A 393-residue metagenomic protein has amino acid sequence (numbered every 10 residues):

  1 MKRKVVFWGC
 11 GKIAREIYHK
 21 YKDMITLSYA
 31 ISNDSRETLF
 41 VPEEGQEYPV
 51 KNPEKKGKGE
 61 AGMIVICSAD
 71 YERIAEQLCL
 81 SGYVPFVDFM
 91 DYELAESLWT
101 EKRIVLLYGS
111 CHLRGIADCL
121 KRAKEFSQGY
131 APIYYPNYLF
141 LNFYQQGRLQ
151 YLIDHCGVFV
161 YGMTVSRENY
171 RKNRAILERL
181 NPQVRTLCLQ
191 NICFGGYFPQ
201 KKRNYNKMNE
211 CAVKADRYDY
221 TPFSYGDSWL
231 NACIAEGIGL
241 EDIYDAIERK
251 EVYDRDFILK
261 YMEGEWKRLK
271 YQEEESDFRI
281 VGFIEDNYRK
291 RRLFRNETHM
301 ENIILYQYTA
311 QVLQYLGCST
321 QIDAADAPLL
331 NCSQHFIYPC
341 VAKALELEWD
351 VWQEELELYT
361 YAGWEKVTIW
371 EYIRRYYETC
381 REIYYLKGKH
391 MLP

Functional and structural regions predicted by a protein language model:
M1-K4, E60, W99-I104: A short, charged/proline- and glycine-enriched loop that marks the coil->beta-strand transition at the N-terminal
K2-Y21, L107-G109: Glycine-rich adenosine-cofactor-binding loop
E16-I17, R73-Q77, G115-I116: Phosphate- and divalent-cation-binding pockets in alpha/beta enzyme and binding domains that engage nucleotide-derived
Y21-I25, L78, G82, L120-K124: Active-site catalytic pocket residues across diverse enzymes, especially alpha/beta-hydrolases
S28, G62-M63, C156-V160: Conserved acidic residues
S28-D34: Short internal beta-strands
S35-L98, G162-L180: Phosphate-bearing ligand-interacting subdomains that bind or position ATP/ADP/UDP/GDP/NAD(P) or nucleotide-linked
D88-P393: Extracellular glycan-modifying ectodomains
